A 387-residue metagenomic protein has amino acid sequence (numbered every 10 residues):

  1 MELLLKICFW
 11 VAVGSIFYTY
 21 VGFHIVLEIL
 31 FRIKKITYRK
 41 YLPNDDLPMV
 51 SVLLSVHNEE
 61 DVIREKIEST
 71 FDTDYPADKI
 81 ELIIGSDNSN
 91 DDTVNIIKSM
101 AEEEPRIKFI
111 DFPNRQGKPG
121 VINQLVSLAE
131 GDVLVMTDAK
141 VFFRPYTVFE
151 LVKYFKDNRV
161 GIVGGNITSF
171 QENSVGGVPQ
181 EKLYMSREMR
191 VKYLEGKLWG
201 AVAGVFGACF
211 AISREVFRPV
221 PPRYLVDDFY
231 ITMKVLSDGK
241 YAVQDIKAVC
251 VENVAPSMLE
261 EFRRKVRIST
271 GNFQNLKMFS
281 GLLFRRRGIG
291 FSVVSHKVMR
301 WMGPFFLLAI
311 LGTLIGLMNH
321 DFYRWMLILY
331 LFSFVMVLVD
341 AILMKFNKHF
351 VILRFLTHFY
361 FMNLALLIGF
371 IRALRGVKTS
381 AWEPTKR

Functional and structural regions predicted by a protein language model:
M1-N44: N-terminal membrane-anchoring/stem segments of glycan-assembly enzymes
I29, K34, L42-N44, R300-K378: Membrane-embedded multi-pass helical conduit in multi-pass membrane proteins, especially envelope-biosynthetic
E68-K79: Short, acidic, metal-binding catalytic loop of nucleotide-sugar glycosyltransferases
S86-N95, N114, V141: A conserved acidic beta->alpha catalytic loop
D111, G120-V121, T137, P145-Y224 (+1 more regions): Long helical/loop segments within the catalytic core of UDP-sugar-dependent glycosyltransferases, especially the large
F112-A129, F149-E150, Y230: Glycine-rich, basic loop-to-helix element that forms the pyrophosphate-binding segment of sugar-nucleotide handling
L134: Short aromatic/hydrophobic "clamp" motif used to bind/position activated sugar donors
F155-E188, R223-Y224, I231-V293, F361-L364 (+1 more regions): Catalytic donor/gating beta->alpha subdomain of glycosyltransferases that bind UDP-sugars
